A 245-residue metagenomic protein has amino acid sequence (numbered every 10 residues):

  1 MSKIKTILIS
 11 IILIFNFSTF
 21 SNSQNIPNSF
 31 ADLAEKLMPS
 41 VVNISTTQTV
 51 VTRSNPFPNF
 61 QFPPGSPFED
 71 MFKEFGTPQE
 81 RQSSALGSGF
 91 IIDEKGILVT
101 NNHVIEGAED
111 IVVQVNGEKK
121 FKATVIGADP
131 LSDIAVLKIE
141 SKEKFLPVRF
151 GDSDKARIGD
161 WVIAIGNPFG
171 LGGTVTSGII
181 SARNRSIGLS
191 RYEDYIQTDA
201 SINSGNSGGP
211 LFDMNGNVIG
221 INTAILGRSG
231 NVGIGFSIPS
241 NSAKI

Functional and structural regions predicted by a protein language model:
M1-T6: Positively charged n-region of N-terminal signal peptides that target proteins for export
I9-N16: Bacterial N-terminal signal peptides
S21-I245: Serine-dependent protease modules
